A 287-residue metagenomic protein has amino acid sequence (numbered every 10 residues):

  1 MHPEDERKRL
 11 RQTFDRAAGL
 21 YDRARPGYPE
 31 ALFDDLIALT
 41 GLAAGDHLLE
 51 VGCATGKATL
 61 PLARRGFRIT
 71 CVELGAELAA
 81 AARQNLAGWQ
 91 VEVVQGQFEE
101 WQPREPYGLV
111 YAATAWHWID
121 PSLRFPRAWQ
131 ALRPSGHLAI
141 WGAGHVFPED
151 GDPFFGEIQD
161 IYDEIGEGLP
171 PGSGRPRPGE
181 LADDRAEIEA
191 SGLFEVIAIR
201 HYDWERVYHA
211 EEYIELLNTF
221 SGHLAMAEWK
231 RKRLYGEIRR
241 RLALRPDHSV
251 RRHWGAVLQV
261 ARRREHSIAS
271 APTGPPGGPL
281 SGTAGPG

Functional and structural regions predicted by a protein language model:
M1-A43: Conserved class I S-adenosyl-L-methionine
H47-L49, T55-W101: Class I SAM-dependent methyltransferase SAM/SAH-binding core
T55, P176-G274, L280-G282: Conserved Class I S-adenosyl-L-methionine
Q102-V110: A short acidic, Gly/Pro-enriched loop at the edge of an enzyme's catalytic core that lines a small-molecule cofactor
A112, P121: A short beta-strand submotif of the Rossmann-like class I SAM-dependent methyltransferase core that lines
H117-W118: A short His-aromatic
L123-S135: A short glycine-rich, Lys/Arg-flanked "PGG" loop and its adjoining helix->strand segment in the class I
R133-D203: Conserved catalytic/acceptor-binding region of the Class I
